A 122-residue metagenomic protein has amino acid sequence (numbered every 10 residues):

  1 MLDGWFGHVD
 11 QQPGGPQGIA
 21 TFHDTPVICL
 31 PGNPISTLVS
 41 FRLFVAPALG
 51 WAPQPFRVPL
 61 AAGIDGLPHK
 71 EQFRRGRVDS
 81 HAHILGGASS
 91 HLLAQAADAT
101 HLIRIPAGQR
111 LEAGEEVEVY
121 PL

Functional and structural regions predicted by a protein language model:
L2-L122: Flexible glycine/proline-rich
